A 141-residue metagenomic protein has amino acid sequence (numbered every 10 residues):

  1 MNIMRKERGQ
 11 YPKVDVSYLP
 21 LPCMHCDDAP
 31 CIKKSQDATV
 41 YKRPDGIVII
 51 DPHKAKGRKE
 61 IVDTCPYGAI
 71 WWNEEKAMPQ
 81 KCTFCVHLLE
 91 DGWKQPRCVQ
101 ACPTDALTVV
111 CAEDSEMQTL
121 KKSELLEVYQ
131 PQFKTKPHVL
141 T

Functional and structural regions predicted by a protein language model:
M1-T141: Non-ligating segments of multi-cofactor redox enzymes
